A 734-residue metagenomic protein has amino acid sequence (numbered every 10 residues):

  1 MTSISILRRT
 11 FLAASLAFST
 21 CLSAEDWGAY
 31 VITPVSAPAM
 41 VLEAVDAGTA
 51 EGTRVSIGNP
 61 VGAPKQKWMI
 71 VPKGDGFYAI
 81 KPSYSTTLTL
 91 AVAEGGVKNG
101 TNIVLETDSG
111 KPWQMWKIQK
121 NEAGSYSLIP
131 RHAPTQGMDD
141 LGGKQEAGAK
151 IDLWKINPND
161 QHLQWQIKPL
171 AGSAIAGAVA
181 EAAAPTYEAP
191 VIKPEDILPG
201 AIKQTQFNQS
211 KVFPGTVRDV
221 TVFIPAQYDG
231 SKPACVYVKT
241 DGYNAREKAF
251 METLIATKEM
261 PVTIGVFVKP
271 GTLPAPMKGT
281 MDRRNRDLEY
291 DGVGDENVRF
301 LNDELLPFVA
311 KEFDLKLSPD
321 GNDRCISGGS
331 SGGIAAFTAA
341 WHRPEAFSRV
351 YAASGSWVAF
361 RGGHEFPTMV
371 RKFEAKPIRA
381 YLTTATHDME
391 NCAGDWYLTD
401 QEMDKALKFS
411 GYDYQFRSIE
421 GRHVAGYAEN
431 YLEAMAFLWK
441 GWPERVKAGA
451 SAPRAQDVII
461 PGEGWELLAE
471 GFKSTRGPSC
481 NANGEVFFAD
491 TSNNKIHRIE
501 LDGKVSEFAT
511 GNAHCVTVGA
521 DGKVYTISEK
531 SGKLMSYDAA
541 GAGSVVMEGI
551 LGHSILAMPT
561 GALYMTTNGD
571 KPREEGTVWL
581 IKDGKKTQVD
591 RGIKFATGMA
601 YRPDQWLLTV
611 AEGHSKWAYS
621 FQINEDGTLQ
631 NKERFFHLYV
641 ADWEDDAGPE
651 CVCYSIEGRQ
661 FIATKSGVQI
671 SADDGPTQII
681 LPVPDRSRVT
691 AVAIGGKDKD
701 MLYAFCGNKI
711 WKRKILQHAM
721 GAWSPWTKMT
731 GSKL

Functional and structural regions predicted by a protein language model:
A24-A176: Lectin-like carbohydrate-binding module/patch detector with strong preference for beta-trefoil
A133, T491, E529, N568-D570 (+6 more regions): Short loop/turn segments immediately following the C-termini of beta-strands
G177-A448: Non-catalytic cap/lid and distal C-terminal segments of serine-dependent acyl enzymes
A448-G464: Blade/loop signatures of beta-propeller domains
W465-A469, K504-A509, A542-M547, K585-R591 (+2 more regions): A short beta-strand motif characteristic of beta-propeller blades
E470-E485, T510-S528, K533, G549-T577 (+3 more regions): Beta-rich, blade/repeat-based domains predominating in secreted/periplasmic proteins but also intracellular
F621-T628, I715-G721: Short loop/turn segments immediately following beta-strands, especially the blade-tip and inter-blade linker loops
A693-L734: Blade-level signature of beta-propeller repeat domains, shared across WD40, Kelch, NHL, RCC1 and BNR/Asp-box propellers
